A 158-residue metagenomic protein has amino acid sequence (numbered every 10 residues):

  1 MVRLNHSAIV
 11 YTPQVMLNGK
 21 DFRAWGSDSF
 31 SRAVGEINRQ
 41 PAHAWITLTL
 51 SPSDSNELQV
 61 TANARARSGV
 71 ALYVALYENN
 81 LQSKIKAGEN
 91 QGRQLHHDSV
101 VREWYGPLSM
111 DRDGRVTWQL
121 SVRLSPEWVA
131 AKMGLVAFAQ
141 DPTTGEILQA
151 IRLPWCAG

Functional and structural regions predicted by a protein language model:
M1-G158: Short, conserved sequence motifs used for protein processing/export or organelle targeting and for catalysis
